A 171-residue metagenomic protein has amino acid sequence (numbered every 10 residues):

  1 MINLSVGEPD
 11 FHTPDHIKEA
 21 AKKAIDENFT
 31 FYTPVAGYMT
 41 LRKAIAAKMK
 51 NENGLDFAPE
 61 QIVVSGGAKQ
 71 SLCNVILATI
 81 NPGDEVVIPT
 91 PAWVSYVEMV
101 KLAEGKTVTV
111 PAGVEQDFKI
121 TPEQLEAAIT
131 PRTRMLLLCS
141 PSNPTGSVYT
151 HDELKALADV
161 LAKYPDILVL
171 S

Functional and structural regions predicted by a protein language model:
M1-G67, N74: N-terminal small-domain helix-loop-helix segment of the aminotransferase-like
F57-I62, P82-E85, R132: Short acidic capping loops at alpha-helix termini that bridge into adjacent secondary structure
A78-V100: Conserved PLP-anchoring active-site segment centered on the Schiff-base-forming lysine
T90, T109-G113: Short beta->alpha connector loops at strand-helix junctions that form conserved, small/polar/Pro-enriched
L102-V108: A short helix-loop-beta submotif of the ANL/AMP-binding
G113-S171: Active-site phosphate-binding strand-loop segment of PLP-dependent enzymes
